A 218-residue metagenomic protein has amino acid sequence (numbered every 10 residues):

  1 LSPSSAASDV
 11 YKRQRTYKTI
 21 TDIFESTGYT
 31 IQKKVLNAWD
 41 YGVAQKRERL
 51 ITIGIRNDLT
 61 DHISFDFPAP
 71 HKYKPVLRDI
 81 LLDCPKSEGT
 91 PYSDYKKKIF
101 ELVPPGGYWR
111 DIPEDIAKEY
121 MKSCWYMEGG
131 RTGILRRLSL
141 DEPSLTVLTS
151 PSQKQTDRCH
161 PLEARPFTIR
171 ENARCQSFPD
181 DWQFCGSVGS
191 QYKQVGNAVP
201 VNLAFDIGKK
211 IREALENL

Functional and structural regions predicted by a protein language model:
L1-A7, Y11: Single conserved hydrophobic/aromatic residue that forms the stacking wall/gate of nucleotide- or nucleobase-binding
A6, T19, R170: Short Gly/charged-rich anion-binding patches and loops
K12-Y29: Short, electropositive alpha-helical surface patch
I23-S26, R49-Q194, A198-L218: S-adenosyl-L-methionine-dependent DNA methyltransferase catalytic core
Y29-D40: Conserved S-adenosyl-L-methionine
W39-Y41, N57-D58: Glycine-rich beta-alpha junction loops
Q45-R47: Short, solvent-exposed loop/turn segments at the edges of secondary structure
